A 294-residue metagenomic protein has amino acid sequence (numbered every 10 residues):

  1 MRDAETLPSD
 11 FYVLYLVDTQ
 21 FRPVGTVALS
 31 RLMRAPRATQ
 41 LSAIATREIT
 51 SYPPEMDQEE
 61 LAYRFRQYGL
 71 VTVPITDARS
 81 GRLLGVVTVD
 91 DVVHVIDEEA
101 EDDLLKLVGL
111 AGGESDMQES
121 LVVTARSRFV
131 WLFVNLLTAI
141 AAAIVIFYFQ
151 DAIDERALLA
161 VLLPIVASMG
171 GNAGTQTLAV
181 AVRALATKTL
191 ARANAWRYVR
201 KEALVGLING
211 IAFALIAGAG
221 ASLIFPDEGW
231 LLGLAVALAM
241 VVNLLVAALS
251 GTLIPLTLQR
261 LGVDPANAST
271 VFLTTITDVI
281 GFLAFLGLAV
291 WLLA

Functional and structural regions predicted by a protein language model:
M1-V161: Cytosolic regulatory modules rich in charged/polar residues
V95, A100-L249, L253-N267, V271-I276 (+2 more regions): Alpha-helical transmembrane segments and their membrane-interface boundaries that form or gate the permeation pathway
